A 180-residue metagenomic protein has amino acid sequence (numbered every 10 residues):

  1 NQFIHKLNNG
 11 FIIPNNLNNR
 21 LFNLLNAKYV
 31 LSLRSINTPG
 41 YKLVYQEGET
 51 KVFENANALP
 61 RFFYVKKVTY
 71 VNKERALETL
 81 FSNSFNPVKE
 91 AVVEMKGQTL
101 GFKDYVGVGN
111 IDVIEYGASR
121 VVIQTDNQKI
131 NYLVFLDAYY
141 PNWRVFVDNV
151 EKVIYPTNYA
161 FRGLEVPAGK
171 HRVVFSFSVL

Functional and structural regions predicted by a protein language model:
N1-V106, V122, Q128, V150: Extracytoplasmic
K28, L59, F85-L180: Active-site-proximal, structured, solvent-exposed surfaces of multi-pass membrane proteins that position macromolecular
